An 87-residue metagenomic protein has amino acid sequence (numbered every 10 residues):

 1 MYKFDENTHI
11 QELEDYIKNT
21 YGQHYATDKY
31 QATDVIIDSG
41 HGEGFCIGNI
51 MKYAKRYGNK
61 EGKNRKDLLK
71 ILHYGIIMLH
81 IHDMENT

Functional and structural regions predicted by a protein language model:
M1-T87: Intrinsically disordered, low-complexity regulatory regions that flank transcription factor DNA-binding cores
